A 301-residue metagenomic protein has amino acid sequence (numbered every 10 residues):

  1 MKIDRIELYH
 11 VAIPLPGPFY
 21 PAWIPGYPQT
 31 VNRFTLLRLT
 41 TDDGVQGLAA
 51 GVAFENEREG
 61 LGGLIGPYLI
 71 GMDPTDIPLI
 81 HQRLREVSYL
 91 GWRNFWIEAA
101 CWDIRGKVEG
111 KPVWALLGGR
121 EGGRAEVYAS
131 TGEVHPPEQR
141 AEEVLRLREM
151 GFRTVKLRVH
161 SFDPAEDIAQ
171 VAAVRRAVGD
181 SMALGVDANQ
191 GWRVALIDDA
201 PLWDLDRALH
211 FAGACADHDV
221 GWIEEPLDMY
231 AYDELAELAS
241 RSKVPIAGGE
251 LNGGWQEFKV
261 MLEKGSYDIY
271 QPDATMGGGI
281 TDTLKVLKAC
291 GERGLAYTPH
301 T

Functional and structural regions predicted by a protein language model:
M1-Q46: Structured beta-strand/loop patches that form or line metal/cofactor-binding pockets in enzymes
I3, G44, I65, I97 (+6 more regions): Conserved, mostly hydrophobic/aromatic
R5, T40-V108: Metal- or metallocofactor-binding catalytic centers and their adjacent structured scaffolds across diverse enzyme
T40, V52, A100, R158 (+4 more regions): Anionic group-transfer/hydrolysis microenvironments
E59, P67, G213, D219 (+1 more regions): Shared catalytic-loop signature of beta/alpha-barrel
W96-V134, S181: Glycine-rich, aromatic-flanked loop segments that form ligand/cofactor-binding clefts across common enzyme folds
G123-S242: Metal-dependent enolase-superfamily TIM-barrel catalytic cores that perform enediolate-based chemistry
